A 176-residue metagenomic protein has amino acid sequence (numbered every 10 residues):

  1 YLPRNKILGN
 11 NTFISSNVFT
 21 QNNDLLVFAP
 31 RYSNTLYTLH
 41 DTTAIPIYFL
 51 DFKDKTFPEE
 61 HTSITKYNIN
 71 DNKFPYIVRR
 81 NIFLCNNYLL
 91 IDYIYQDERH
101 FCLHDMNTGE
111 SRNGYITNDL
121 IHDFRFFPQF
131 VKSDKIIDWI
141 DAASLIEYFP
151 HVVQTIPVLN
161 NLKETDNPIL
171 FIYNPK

Functional and structural regions predicted by a protein language model:
Y1-K6: Asp-box/WD-like beta-propeller blade repeats and closely related beta-sheet repeat scaffolds
I7-P30, N70-N86, F127-K132, P175: Structural signature of eukaryotic scaffold interfaces centered on beta-propeller domains
Q21-N22, P30-N34, I45-K53: N-terminal export/targeting and maturation segments
V27-T35, P75-V78, F83-G109: Exposed, low-structure sequence patches enriched in small/polar residues
Y32-L39, Y95-H104, S144-V153, T165-I172: Structural motif
L39-T43, H104-G109, K176: Short loop/turn segments that connect beta-strands within beta-propeller blades
P46-I77, M106-D134, I140, L145-E147: Conserved blade-ending motifs and adjacent loop-strand segments that build the rim/top face of beta-propeller domains
P46-T65, H151-K176: Predominantly five- to eight-bladed beta-propeller fold
